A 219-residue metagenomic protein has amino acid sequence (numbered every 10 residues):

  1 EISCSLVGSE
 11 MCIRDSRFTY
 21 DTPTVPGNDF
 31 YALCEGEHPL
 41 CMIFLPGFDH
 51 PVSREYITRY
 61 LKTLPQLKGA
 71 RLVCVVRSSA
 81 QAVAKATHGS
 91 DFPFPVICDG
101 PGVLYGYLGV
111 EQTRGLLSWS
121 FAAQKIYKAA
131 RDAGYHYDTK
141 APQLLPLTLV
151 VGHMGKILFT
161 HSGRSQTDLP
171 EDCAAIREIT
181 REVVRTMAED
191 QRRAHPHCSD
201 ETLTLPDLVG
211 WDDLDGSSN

Functional and structural regions predicted by a protein language model:
E1-G8, C12-I13: Single conserved hydrophobic/aromatic residue that forms the stacking wall/gate of nucleotide- or nucleobase-binding
R14, D21-P23, V151: Hydrophobic alpha-helical segments, especially N-terminal targeting/anchoring helices
Y20-G27, A130-D132: Short gly/ser/thr-rich secondary-structure transition/capping motifs
F30-K62, R71-V75: Short active-site neighborhood of thiol/selenol oxidoreductases, capturing the structured segment around
R54-Y107: Structural microenvironment flanking redox-active thiols in thiol-disulfide oxidoreductases
D99-D168: Thiol/selenol-based redox catalytic cores and closely related redox-interacting motifs
R164-R185: A short, polar/charged loop-to-alpha-helix boundary motif
T186-N219: Cysteine/selenocysteine-centered motifs that mediate thiol-based redox chemistry or coordinate metal-sulfur cofactors
